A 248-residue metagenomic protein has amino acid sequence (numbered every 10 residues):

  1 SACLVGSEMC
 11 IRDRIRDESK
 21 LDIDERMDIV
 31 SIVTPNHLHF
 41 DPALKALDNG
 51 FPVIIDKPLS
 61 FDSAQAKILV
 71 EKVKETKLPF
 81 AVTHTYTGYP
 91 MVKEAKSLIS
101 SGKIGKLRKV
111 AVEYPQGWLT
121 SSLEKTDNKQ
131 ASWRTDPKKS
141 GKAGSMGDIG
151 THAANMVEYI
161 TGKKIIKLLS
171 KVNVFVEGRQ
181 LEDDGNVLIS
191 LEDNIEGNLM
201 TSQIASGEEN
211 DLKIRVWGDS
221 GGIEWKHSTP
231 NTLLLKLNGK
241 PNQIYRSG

Functional and structural regions predicted by a protein language model:
S1-G6, I11-D13: Single conserved hydrophobic/aromatic residue that forms the stacking wall/gate of nucleotide- or nucleobase-binding
R12-K72: Beta-loop-alpha module in the N-terminal Rossmann-like domain of NAD(P)-dependent dehydrogenases, especially those
L38, P58, A81-G88: Rossmann-like NAD(P)(H) cofactor-binding subdomain of soluble oxidoreductases
N49-F51, T76-L78, I195: A short helix->loop->beta-strand "cap" motif at the edges of active sites that frequently abuts
I55, F80-V82, A111, W225: Hydrophobic residues in well-ordered beta-strands that form the structural core
P79, Y86-R179, L233: Predominantly a Rossmann-like dinucleotide-binding segment in NAD(P)-dependent oxidoreductases
S121, K129, D148, H152-G239: Contiguous beta-strand/loop segments that form the cofactor/metal-binding neighborhood of enzyme cores
P241, Y245-G248: C-terminal helical cap and adjacent loop that interface with cofactors, partners, or active-site loops
